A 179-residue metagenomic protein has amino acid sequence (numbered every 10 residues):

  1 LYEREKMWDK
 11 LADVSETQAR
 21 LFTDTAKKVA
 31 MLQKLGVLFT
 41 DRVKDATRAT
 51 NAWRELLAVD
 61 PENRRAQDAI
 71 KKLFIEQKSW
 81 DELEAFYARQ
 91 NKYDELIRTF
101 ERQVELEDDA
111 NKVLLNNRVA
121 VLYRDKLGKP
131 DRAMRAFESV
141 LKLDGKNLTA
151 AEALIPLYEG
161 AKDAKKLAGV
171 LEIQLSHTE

Functional and structural regions predicted by a protein language model:
L1-E179: Repeat-based scaffolding regions
